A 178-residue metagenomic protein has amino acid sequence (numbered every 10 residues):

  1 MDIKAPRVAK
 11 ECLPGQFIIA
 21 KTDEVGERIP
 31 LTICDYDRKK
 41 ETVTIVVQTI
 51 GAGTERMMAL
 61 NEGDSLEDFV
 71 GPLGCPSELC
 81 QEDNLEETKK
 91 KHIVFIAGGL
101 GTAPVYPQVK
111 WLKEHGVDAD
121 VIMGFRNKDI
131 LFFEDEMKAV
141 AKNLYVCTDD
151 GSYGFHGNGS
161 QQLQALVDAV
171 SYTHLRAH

Functional and structural regions predicted by a protein language model:
M1-D64: Ferredoxin-reductase
D23, G71-P72: Short, surface-exposed secondary-structure boundary micro-motifs
L66, L73, E78, K90-V94 (+2 more regions): Extended interfacial segments that mediate partner engagement and assembly in macromolecular machines
H92, V117-D120, N143: Residues at the starts of beta-strands that form the adenosine-phosphate
P104-K113: Histidine-anchored nucleotide/phosphate-binding helix
D120-R126, V146-T148: Short internal beta-strands
I130-Y172: C-terminal helical cap/extension that packs against the catalytic core of soluble nucleotide-cofactor enzymes
T173-H178: Conserved small/polar residues in nucleotide/adenosyl-binding loops
